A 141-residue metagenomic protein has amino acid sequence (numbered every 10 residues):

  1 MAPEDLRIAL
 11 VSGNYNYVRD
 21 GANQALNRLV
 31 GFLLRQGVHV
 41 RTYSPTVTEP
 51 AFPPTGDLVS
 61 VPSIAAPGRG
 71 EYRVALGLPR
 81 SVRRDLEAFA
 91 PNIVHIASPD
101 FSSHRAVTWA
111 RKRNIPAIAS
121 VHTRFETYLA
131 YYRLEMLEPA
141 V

Functional and structural regions predicted by a protein language model:
M1-P62: N-terminal subdomain of nucleotide-sugar transferases
I8, I93, T108-Y128: Active-site proximal beta-strand in glycosyltransferases
V18, P50, G68, S103 (+1 more regions): Generic structural signal for helix capping and beta-alpha/helix-loop junctions
D20, Y43, I96-A97, S120: Structural motif
T55-V59, A110-R111, R133-E135: Short low-complexity, flexible loop/linker segments enriched in glycine and/or proline with clustered acidic
S63-A66, T123-F125: Short, acidic/turn-prone active-site loops that include or flank metal/cofactor- and phosphate-binding residues
P67-I96, F101-T108, K112, P139-A140: An amphipathic, basic-hydrophobic alpha-helix
P116, T127-V141: Nucleotide-sugar donor phosphate/pyrophosphate-binding loop at the beta->alpha transition of glycosyltransferases
